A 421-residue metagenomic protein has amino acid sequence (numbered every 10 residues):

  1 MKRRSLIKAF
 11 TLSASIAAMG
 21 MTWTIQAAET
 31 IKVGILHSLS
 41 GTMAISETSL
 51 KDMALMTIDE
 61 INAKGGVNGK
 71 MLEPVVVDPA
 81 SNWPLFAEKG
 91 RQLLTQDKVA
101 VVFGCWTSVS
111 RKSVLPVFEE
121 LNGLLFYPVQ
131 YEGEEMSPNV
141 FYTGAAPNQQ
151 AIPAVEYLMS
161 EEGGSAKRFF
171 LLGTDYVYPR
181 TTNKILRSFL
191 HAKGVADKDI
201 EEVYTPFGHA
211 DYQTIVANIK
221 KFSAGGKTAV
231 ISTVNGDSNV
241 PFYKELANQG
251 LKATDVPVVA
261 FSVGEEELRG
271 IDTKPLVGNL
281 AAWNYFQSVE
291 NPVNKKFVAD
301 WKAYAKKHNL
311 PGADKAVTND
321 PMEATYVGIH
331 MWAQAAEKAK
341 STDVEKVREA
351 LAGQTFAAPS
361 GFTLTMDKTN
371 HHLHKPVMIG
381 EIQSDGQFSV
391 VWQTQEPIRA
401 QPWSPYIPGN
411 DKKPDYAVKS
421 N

Functional and structural regions predicted by a protein language model:
R3-I7, T11: N-terminal export leaders
A28, D52-P74, G164, A192-D197: Signal peptide-proximal N-terminal region of secreted/periplasmic/extracellular or secretory-lumen proteins
G34-M53, V77-P84, W106-V109, D175-R180 (+2 more regions): Extracytoplasmic "Venus flytrap"
I45-D52, K64-E135, T143, Y204-Q213 (+2 more regions): Beta-alpha junction/loop-to-helix N-cap segments that form part of ligand/metal-binding clefts
P79, E132, K252-L276, A350-F356: Venus flytrap/periplasmic-binding-protein-like
E88, E132, N139-Q249, P292 (+1 more regions): Extracellular/periplasmic Venus flytrap/periplasmic-binding protein
L93-W106, F126-P128, R168-G173, G225-G236 (+4 more regions): Periplasmic-binding protein-like
K306-M322, M331-Q401, P405-Y406, V418-N421: Segments of small-molecule ligand-sensing domains
